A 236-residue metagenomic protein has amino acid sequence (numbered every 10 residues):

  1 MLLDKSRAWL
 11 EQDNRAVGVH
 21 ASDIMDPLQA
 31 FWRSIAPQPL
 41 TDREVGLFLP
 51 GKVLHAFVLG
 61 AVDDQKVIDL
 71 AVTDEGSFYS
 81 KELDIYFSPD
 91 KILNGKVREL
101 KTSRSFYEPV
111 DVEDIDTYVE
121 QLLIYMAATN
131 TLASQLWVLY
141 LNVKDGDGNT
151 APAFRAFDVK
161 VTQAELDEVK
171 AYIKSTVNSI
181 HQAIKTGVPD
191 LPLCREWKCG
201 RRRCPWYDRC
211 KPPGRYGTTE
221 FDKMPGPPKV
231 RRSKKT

Functional and structural regions predicted by a protein language model:
M1-V97, R104-V110, D116: Metal-dependent nuclease catalytic cores that hydrolyze phosphodiester bonds in DNA/RNA, characterized by
D26, Y125, C204: A residue-level signal for conserved active-site and pocket-lining positions in enzyme catalytic cores
A56-D64, E113-N142: Metal-dependent nuclease catalytic cores in nucleic-acid-processing enzymes, especially RNase H-like/related
D84, D111-Y118, V159-T162, L166-V169: Short capping loops/turns at secondary-structure boundaries
P89, L123, R202: Residue-level detector of short, conserved catalytic/binding motifs and their immediate flanks
I92, K96-L100, A133-L139: A structural signal for short, well-ordered beta-strand segments and their strand-loop junctions that often border
L100-S103, V159: Generic beta-structure capping elements
N130-T236: Metal-dependent nuclease catalytic regions and adjoining charged, substrate-binding loops involved in nucleic-acid end
